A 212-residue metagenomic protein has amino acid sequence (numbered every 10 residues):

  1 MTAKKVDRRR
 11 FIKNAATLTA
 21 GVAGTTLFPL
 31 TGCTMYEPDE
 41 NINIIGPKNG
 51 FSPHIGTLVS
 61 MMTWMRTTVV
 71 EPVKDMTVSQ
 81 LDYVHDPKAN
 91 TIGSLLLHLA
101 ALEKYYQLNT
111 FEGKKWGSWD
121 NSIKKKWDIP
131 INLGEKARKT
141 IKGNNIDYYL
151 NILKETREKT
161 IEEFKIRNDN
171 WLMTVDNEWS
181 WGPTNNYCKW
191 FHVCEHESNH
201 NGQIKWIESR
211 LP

Functional and structural regions predicted by a protein language model:
T2-V22, T26: N-terminal secretory signal peptides and thylakoid transit peptides that target proteins across membranes
V6, P53, M76, N90 (+2 more regions): Short coil/turn linker and secondary-structure boundary residues
D7-R9, A16-T17, Y36-N49, V59-T63 (+3 more regions): Short, contiguous alpha-helical
R10-K13, S60, T67, E71-K74 (+3 more regions): Replace "anionic and nucleotidyl ligands
L27-P38: Bacterial Sec-dependent signal peptides at the C-terminal "C-region" and cleavage site
P53-V59, L81-Y83, I92, K139-Y148: Second-shell loop/turn segments in exported
D75-D82, E162-T174, S209-P212: Surface-exposed helix-capping loop/turn segments at secondary-structure junctions
I129-M173, K189: Acidic/histidine-rich alpha-helical segments that form the ligand environment of transition-metal centers
